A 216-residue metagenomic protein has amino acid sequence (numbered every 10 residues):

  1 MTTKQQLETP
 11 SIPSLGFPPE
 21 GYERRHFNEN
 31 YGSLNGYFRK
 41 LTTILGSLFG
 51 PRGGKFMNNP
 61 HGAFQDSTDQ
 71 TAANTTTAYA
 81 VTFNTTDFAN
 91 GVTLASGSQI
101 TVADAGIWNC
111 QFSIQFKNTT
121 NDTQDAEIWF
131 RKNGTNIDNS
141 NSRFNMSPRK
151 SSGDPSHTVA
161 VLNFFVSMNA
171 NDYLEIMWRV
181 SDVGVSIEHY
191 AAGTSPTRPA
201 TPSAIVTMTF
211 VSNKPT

Functional and structural regions predicted by a protein language model:
T3-P19: Long, low-complexity or tandemly repetitive, helically biased scaffold regions used for multimeric assembly/adhesion
T3-Q5, F27-T216: Extracellular jelly-roll beta-sandwich "head" domains, especially the C-terminal globular C1q domain
G16-P19, E23-H26, N30: Surface positions of alpha-helical coiled-coils, especially the charged/polar e/g heptad sites that form inter-helical
